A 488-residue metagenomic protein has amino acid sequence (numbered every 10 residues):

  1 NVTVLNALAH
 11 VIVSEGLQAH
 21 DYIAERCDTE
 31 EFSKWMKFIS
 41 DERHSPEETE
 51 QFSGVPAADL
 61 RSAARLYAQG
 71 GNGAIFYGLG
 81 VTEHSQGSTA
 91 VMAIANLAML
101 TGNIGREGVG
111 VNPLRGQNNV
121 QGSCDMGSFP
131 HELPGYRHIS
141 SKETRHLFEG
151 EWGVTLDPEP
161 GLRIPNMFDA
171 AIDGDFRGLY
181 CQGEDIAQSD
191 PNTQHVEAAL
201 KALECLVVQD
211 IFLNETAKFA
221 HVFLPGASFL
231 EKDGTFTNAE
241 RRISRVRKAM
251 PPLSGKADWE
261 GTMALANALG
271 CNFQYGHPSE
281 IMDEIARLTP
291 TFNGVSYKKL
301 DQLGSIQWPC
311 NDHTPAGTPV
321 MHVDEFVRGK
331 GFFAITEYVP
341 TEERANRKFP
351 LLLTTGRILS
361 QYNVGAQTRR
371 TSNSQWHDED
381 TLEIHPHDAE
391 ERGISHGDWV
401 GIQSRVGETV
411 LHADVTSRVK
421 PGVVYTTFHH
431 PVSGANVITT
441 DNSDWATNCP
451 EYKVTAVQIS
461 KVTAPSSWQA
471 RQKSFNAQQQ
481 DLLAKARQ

Functional and structural regions predicted by a protein language model:
N1-N119, H138-P315, L353, Q375-A413: Cofactor-pocket helix-loop regions in the catalytic cores of large enzyme subunits
V2, T82-E83, S360-Q361, S433 (+1 more regions): Short, acidic Gly/Pro/Ser/Thr-rich loop/turn segments
G78-G80, L114-G116, T336-Y338, T354-R357 (+2 more regions): Structured loops at beta-to-helix junctions and adjacent beta-edge loops in soluble globular domains
G87-S88, C124, G234-T237, S254 (+5 more regions): Short conserved micro-motifs at the rims of enzyme active sites and ligand-binding pockets
C124, F129, E280-S372: Long, low-complexity segments enriched in small/aliphatic residues
P340, D414-K420, S474-N476: A short, sequence-level motif marking secondary-structure junctions
A366-Q403, L411-E451: Short beta-strand-centered segments at strand-helix junctions
D444-Q488: Long, low-complexity intrinsically disordered regions
